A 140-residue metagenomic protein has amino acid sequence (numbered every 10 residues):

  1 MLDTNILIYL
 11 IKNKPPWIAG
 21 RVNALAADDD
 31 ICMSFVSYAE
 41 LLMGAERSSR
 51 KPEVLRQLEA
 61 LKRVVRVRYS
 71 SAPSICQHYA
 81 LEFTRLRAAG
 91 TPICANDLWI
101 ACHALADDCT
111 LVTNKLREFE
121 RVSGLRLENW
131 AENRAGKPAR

Functional and structural regions predicted by a protein language model:
M1-M33, A45-A60, A88, R134-R140: Short, well-structured N-terminal submotif of metal-dependent ribonuclease cores
D3-N5, I18, L41, Y79 (+2 more regions): Generic structural signal for small/hydrophobic residues in well-ordered secondary structure, especially within
I6-L7, I75, W99-I100, R117-E118: Alpha-helix capping/helix-boundary segments
A19, Y38, K51, L55-L58 (+2 more regions): A general structural signal for well-ordered alpha-helical segments in protein cores
V67-V112, A139-R140: Active-site neighborhoods of divalent-metal-dependent phosphate/nucleic-acid chemistry enzymes
V122-S123: Short, structured coil segments at secondary-structure junctions
